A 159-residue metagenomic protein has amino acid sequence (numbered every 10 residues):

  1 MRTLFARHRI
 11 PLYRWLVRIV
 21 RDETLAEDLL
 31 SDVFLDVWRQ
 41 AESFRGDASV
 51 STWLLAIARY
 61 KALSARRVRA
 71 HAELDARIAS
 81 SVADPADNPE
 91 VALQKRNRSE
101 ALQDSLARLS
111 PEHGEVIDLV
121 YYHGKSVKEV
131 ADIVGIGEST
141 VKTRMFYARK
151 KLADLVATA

Functional and structural regions predicted by a protein language model:
M1-T3, Y13-D32, E138, T158-A159: Short, charged helix-capping/linker segments at alpha-helix termini
R7-I10, R18-R21, D118-S126: Short helix-capping/turn signature of helix-turn-helix
Y13-L16, R67-V68, L109, G114 (+1 more regions): Short, Lys/Arg-enriched C-terminal cap helix and immediately downstream tail that follows
R14, D28-L35, A48-Y60: Structural recognition of an alpha-helix C-terminal capping motif at a helix-to-coil junction
R18-E23, S31-S49, V68-A70, L155: Sigma70-family region 2
E42-G46, A56-A76, K95, Y147: Arg/Lys-rich amphipathic alpha helix in sigma70-family domain 2
S64, H71-S99, L106, S126: Internal acidic/polar
D104-E115, L119, H123-T140, K151-D154: Helix-turn-helix DNA-binding module
